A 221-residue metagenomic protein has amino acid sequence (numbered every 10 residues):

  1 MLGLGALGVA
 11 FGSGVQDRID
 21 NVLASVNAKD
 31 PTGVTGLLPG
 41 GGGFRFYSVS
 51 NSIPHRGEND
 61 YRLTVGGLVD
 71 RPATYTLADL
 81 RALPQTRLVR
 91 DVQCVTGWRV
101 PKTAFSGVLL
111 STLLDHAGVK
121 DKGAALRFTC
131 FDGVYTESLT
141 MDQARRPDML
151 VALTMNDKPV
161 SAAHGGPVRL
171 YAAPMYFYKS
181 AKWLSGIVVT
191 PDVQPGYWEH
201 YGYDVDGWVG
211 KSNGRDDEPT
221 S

Functional and structural regions predicted by a protein language model:
M1-D17: N-terminal export signals
G12-S221: Structured, non-membrane catalytic/scaffold regions adjacent to prosthetic-group chemistry
